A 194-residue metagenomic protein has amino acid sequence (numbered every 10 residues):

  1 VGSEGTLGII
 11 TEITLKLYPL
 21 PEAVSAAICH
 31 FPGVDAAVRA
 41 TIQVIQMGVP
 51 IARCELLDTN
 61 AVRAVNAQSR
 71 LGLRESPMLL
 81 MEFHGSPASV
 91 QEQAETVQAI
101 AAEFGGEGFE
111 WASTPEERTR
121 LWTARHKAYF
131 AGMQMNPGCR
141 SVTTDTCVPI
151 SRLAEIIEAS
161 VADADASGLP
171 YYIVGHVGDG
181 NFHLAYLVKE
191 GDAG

Functional and structural regions predicted by a protein language model:
L15-P19, S25, H30, A36-G194: C-terminal substrate-recognition/cap domain of FAD-linked oxidoreductases
